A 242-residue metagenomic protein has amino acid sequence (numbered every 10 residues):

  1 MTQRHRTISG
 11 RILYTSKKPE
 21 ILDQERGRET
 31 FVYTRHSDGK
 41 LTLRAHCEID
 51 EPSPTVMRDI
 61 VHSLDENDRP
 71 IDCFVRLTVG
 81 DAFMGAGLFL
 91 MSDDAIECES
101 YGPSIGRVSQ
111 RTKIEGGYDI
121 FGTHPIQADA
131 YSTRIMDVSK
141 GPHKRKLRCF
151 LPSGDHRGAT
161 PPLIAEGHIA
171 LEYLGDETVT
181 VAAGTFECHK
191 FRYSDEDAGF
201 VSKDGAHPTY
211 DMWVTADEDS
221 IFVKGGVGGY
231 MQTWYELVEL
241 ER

Functional and structural regions predicted by a protein language model:
M1-G102, L147-R242: Acidic, serine/threonine-rich low-complexity disordered tracts
S92-H156: Surface-exposed beta-loop interaction hotspot
